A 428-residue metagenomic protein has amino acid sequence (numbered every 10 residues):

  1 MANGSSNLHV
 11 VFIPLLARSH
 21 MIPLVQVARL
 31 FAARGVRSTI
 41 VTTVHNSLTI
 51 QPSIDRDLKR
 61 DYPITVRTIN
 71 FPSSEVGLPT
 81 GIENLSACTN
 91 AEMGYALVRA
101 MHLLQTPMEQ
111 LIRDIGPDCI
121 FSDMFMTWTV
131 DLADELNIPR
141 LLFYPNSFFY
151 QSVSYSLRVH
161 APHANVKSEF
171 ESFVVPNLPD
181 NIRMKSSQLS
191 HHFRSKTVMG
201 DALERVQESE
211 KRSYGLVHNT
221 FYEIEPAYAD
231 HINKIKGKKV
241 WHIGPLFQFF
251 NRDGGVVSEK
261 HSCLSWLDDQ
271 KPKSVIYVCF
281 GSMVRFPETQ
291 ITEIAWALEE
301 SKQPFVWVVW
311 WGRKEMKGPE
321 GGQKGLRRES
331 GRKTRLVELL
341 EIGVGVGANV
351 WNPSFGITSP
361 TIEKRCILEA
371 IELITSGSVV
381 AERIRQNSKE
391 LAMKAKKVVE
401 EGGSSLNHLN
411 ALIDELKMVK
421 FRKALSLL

Functional and structural regions predicted by a protein language model:
M1-L428: Glycosyltransferase specificity loop/lid
